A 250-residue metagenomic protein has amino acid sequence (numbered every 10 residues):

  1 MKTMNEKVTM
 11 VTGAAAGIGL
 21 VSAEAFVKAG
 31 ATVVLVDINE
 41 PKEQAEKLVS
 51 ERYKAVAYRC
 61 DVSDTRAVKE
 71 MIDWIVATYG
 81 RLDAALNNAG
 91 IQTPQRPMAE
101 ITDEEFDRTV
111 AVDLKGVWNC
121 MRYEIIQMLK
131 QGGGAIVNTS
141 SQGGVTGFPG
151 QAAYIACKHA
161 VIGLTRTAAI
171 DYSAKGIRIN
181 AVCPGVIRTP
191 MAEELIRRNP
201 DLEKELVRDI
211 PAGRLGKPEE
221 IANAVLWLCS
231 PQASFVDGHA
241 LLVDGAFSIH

Functional and structural regions predicted by a protein language model:
T3, Q92-Q95, T146, L226 (+1 more regions): Short C-terminal tail/terminal secondary-structure segment of NAD(P)H-dependent dehydrogenase/reductase domains
T3-V34: Canonical Rossmann dinucleotide-binding motif of NAD(H)/NADP(H)-dependent dehydrogenases/reductases, specifically
R96-M98, T102-D107, L206: Substrate-binding pocket helix/loop in short-chain dehydrogenase/reductase
M121, C157, T165: Active-site helix of classical SDR
S141: Residue(s) in the substrate-gating loop at a strand-loop-helix junction that position the organic substrate next
S173, R178, V236-G238: Short, small/polar-rich loop/turn modules that mediate ligand/substrate recognition or access, typified
A181-P184, K204-Q232, V236, G245: C-terminal helical subdomain
